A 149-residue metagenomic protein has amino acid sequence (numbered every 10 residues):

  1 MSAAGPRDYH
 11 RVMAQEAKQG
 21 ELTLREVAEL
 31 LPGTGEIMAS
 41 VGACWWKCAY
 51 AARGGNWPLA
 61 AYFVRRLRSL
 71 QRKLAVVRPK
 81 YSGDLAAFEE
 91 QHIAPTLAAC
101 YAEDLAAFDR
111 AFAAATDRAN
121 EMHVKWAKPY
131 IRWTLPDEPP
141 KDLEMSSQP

Functional and structural regions predicted by a protein language model:
G5-P149: C-terminal-biased regions
